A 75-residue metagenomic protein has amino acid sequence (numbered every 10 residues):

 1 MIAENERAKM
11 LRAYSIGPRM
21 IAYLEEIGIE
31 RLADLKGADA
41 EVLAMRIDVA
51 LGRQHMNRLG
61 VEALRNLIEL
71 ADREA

Functional and structural regions predicted by a protein language model:
M1-A75: C-terminal extensions
